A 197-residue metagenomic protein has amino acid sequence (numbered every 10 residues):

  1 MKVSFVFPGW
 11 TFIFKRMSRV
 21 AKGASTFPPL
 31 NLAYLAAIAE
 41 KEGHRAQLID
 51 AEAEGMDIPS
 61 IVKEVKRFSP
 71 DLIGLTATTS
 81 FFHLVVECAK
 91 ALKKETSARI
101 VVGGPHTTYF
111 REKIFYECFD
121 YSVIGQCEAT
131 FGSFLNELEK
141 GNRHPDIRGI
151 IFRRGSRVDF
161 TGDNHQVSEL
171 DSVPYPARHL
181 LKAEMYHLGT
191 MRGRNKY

Functional and structural regions predicted by a protein language model:
M1, S60-R67, G193-K196: Conserved Radical SAM active-site core
M1-A24: Short glycine-rich His-centered loop
T11-F12, Q166-V167, H179-K182: Active-site/binding-pocket entry motifs
F14-S18, D163-N164, V173: Short aromatic-enriched loop/helix-cap "lid" or pocket-rim segments at secondary-structure transitions that line
R16-N31, L35, A39: Domain-start "cap" segments at the beginnings of catalytic or binding domains
S25, T78, G189-R192: Short acidic-aromatic active-site loops that bind/stabilize oxyanions
N31, L35-E169: Glycine-rich beta-alpha loop elements in corrinoid/cobalamin-binding modules across cobalamin-dependent enzymes
D171-Y197: Radical SAM [4Fe-4S] cluster-binding motif and immediate context
